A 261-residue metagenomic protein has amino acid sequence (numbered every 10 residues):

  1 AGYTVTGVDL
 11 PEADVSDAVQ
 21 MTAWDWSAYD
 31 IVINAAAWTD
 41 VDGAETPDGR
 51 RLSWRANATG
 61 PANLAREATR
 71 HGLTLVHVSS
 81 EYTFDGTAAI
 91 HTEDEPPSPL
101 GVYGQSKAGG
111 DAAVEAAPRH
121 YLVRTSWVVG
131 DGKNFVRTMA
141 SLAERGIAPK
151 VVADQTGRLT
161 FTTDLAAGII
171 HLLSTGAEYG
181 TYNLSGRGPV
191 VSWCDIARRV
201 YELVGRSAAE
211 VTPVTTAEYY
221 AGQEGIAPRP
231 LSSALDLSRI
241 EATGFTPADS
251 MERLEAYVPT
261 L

Functional and structural regions predicted by a protein language model:
A1-G2: N-terminal Rossmann NAD(P)H-binding glycine-rich loop of SDR-like oxidoreductase domains
G7, V19-A56, T69: NAD(P)H-binding glycine-rich loop region in Rossmannoid oxidoreductase-like domains and their noncatalytic homologs
V8, A35-A36, L75-E81, D85 (+1 more regions): SDR active-site strand-loop-helix element
E12-V15: Hydrophobic anchor residue in the Rossmann-like NAD(P) cofactor-binding loop of oxidoreductases, predominantly
L52-R55, T59-N63, T83-V123, W127-V128: Catalytic helix-loop patch of NAD(P)-dependent Rossmann-fold dehydrogenases
E115-G157, T162-D164: NAD(P)-dependent short-chain dehydrogenase/reductase
G168, T175-G225: Mid/C-terminal beta-alpha module of Rossmann-like enzyme folds, strongest in SDR-family dehydrogenases/epimerases
P228-L261: C-terminal amphipathic/interface module of NAD(P)-dependent oxidoreductases and related NAD-binding regulators
